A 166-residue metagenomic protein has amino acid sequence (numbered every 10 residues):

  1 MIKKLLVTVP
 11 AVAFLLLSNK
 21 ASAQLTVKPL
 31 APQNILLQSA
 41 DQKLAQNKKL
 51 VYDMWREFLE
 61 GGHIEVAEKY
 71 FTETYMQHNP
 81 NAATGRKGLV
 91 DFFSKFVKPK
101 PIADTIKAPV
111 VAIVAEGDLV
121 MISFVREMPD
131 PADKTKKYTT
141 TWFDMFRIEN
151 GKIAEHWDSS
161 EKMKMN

Functional and structural regions predicted by a protein language model:
M1-V27: Bacterial Sec-dependent N-terminal signal peptides
S22-E57, G61-K69: Short, low-complexity N-terminal intrinsically disordered segments enriched in polar/charged residues
I64-E116, T135: A solvent-exposed, acidic/Ser-Thr-rich amphipathic alpha-helical stretch
N81-A82, V125-M128, S160: A mature extracytoplasmic/lumenal domain signature
G117-R126: A short hydrophobic beta-strand element
M128-D130, R147: Beta-strand elements of well-folded, non-transmembrane domains
T141-K164: Short beta-strand edge/turn micro-motifs at domain boundaries
